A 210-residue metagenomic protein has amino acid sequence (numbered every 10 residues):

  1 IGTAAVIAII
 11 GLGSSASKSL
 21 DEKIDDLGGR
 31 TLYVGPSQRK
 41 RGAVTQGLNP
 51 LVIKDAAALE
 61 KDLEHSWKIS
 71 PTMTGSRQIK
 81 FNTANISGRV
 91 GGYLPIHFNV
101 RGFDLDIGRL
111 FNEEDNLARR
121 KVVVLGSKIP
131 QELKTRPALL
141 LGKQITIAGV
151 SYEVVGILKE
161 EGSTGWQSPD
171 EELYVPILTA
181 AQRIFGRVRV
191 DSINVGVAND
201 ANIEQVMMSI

Functional and structural regions predicted by a protein language model:
I1-K18: Short, strongly hydrophobic transmembrane alpha-helices
A4-I7, A43, N194-V197: Short coil/turn segments at secondary-structure junctions
I7, Q46, P50, N85 (+3 more regions): Residues at secondary-structure transition points
I7, S19-E22, Q46, T74 (+4 more regions): Residue-level signal for pocket-adjacent positions within structured domains
G11, K54, E172-V175: A general alpha-helical scaffold signature found inside nucleotide-binding enzyme cores
G13-R89, Y93-N99, E113-E114, Q131-E132 (+2 more regions): Hydrophobic, regular-secondary-structure patches
I96-F111, R119-I210: Mid-to-C-terminal secondary-structure elements that act as membrane-proximal/extracytoplasmic interface segments
